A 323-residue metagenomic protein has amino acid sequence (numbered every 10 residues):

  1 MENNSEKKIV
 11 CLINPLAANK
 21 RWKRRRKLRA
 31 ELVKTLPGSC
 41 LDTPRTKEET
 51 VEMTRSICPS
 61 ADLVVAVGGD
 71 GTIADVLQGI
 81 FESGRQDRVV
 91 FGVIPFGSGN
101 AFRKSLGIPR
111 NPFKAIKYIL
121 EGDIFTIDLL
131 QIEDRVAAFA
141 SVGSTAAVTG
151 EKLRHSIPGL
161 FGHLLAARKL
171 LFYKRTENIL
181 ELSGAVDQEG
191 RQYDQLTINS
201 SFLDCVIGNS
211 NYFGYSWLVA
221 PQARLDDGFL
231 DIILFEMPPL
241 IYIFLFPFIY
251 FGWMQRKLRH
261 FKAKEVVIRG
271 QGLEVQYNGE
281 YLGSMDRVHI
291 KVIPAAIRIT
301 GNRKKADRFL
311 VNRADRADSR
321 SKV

Functional and structural regions predicted by a protein language model:
M1-V67, A74, G79, A306 (+1 more regions): ATP/NTP phosphate-donor binding region
V10-I13, K20-R21, S83-D204: Catalytic core of DAGKc-family lipid kinases
W22, D75-L77, R103-S105, T149 (+3 more regions): Short glycine-/acidic-enriched loop or helix-start segments at secondary-structure transitions that form or flank
K34-T35, S83-D87, Y277: Short helix-capping segments at alpha-helix termini
G69-T72, F96-G99, V142-T145, S210-N211 (+1 more regions): Short glycine-rich anion-binding loops that position phosphate/pyrophosphate groups of nucleotides and phosphorylated
S141, T145, V206-V219, Y281: Glycine-rich phosphate/pyrophosphate-binding beta-alpha loops
A146-V148, E189-R191, Y212-S216, L240-I243: Short acidic/glycine-rich loop or secondary-structure boundary segments that cap or lie
Y193, N199, R224-L230, L234-V323: ATP/nucleoside-binding phosphotransfer catalytic cores, i.e., glycine-rich phosphate-binding loops
